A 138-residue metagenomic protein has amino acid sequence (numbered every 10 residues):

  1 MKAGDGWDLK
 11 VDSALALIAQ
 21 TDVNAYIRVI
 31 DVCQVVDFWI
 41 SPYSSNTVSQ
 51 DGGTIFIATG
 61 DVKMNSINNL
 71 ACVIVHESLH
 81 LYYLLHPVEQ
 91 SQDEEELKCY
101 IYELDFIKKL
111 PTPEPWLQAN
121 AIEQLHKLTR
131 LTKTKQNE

Functional and structural regions predicted by a protein language model:
M1-T54, K63: Auxiliary, metal-adjacent structural segments of Zn-dependent hydrolase domains
K10-S13, N69, V73, E94 (+1 more regions): Extracytoplasmic/secreted proteins, especially bacterial periplasmic and envelope-associated proteins
A19-V23, Y83, L104-P111: Sec-exported extracytoplasmic/periplasmic mature domains
F56, L81, Y100-I101: Structural recognition of the beta-strand scaffold that forms the well-ordered cores of secreted hydrolase catalytic
F56-V73, E89: Short pre-active-site segment immediately N-terminal to the catalytic Zn-binding motif
C72-L85: Active-site recognition of the HExxH zinc-binding catalytic motif
S91-K127: Post-HExxH zinc-binding segment in Zn-dependent metallohydrolases
I122-E138: Non-catalytic cell-wall polysaccharide-engagement segments
